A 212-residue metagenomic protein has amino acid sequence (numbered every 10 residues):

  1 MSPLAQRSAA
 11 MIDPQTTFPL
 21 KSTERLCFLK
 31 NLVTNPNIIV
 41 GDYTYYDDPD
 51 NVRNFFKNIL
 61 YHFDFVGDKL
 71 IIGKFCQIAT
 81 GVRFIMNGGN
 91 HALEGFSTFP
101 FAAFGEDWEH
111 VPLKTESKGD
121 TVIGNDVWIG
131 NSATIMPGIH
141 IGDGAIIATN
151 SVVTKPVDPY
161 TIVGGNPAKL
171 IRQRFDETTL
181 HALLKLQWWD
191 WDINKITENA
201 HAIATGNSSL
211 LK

Functional and structural regions predicted by a protein language model:
S2-I38: Extended, small-residue-rich solenoid/repeat segments and analogous flexible loops that form exposed scaffolds
L4-A10, A102, W108-I135, P167-K212: C-terminal segments of enzyme domains that contribute to small-molecule binding surfaces
Q6-P19, N150-T154, D158-G165, K212: Compositionally biased, low-hydrophobicity segments enriched in charged and small polar residues
C27-H91, A102-L170: Structural signal for interior beta-strand "rungs" in well-ordered beta-sheet cores of soluble enzyme domains
V33, F96, L211: Short clusters of hydrophobic/aromatic residues that line enzyme substrate/ligand-binding pockets
G95, A145, H201-A202: Short secondary-structure boundary/hinge segments and terminal tails
F96-A102: Peri-membrane helix termini and adjoining interfacial loops of integral membrane proteins
